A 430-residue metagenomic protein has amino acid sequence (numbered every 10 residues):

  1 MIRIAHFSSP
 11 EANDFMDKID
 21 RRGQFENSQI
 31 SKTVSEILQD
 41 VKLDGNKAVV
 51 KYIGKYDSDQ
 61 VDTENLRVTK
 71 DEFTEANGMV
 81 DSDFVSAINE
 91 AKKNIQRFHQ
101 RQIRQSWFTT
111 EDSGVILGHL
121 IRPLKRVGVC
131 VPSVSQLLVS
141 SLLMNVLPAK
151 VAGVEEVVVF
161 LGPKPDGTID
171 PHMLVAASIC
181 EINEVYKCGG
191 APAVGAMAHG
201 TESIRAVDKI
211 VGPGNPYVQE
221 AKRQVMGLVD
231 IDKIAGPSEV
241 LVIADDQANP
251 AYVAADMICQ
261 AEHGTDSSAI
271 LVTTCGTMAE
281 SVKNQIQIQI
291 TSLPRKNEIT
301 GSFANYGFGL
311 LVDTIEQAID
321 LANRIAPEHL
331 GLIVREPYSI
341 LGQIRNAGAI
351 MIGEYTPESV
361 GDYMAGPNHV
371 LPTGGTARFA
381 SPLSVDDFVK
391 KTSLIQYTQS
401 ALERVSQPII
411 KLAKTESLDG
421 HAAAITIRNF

Functional and structural regions predicted by a protein language model:
M1-K125: N-terminal Rossmann-like NAD(P)+-binding subdomain of aldehyde/semialdehyde dehydrogenases
T109-V175: Conserved small-residue-rich beta-alpha loop and adjacent elements that most often cradle the phosphate/pyrophosphate
M144-E155, S178-C180, A198-R205, K222-Q224 (+1 more regions): Alpha-helix C-terminal capping segments
E155-P165, A269-G276, V282, G353: Short internal beta-strands
E181-C259, H263-S268: Conserved NAD(P)+-binding/catalytic subdomain of aldehyde/semialdehyde dehydrogenases
H263, L271-A347: A glycine- and small/hydrophobic-rich beta-loop-beta segment that serves as a flexible "lid/hinge" or phosphate-binding
N323-F430: C-terminal core of ALDH-fold dehydrogenases
